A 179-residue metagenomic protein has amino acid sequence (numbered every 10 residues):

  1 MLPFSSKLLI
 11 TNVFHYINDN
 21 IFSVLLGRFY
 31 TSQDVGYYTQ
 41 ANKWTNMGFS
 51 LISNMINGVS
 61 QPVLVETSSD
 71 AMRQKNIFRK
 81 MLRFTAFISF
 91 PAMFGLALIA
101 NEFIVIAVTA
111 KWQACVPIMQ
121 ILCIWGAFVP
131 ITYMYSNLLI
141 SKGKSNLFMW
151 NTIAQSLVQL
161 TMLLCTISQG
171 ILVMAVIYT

Functional and structural regions predicted by a protein language model:
M1-N20, Q33, V59-N76: Interhelical loop/hinge segments that connect adjacent transmembrane helices in multipass membrane
K7, F22-V24, D34-S53, R83-F87 (+2 more regions): Alpha-helical transmembrane segments of polytopic membrane transporters and translocases
Y16, K43-N46, M93, E102 (+2 more regions): Residue-level recognition of pore/gate-forming positions within transmembrane alpha-helices of multi-pass
Y16-M47, P62-E66, N101-K111: Helix-terminus/linker motif at the lipid-water interface of multi-pass membrane proteins
Q33-G36, R79, Q113-V116, S145-N146 (+1 more regions): Residues that define the loop-to-transmembrane-helix transition and helix capping in multi-pass membrane transporters
A41, T45-S89, S136-S141: Helix-loop junctions and terminal segments of transmembrane helices in multi-pass membrane transport/translocation
F78-P130, Q159-S168: Alpha-helical transmembrane segments of multi-pass membrane transport and lipid-handling proteins
N146, I153-T179: Membrane-interface helix-loop junctions in multi-pass transport and translocation proteins
